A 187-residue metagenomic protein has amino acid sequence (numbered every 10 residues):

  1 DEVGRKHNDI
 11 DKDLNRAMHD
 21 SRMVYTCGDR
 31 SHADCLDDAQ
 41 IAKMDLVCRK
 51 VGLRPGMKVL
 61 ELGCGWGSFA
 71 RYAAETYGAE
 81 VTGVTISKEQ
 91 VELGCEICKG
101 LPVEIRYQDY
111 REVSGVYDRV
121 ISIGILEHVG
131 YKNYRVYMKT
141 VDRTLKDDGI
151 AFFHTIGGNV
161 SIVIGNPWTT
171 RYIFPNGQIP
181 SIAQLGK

Functional and structural regions predicted by a protein language model:
D1-K50, R54: Conserved Class I S-adenosyl-L-methionine-dependent methyltransferase catalytic core
G56-G63: Conserved class I S-adenosyl-L-methionine
W66-Y77: Conserved SAM-binding loop of SAM-dependent methyltransferases across substrates and taxa, primarily the Class I
G100-Y110: Conserved SAM-binding strand-loop segment of SAM-dependent methyltransferases
R111-V120: A short acidic, Gly/Pro-enriched loop at the edge of an enzyme's catalytic core that lines a small-molecule cofactor
R135-D147: A short glycine-rich, Lys/Arg-flanked "PGG" loop and its adjoining helix->strand segment in the class I
D148-I156: Conserved beta-strand signature within the Rossmann-like core of class I S-adenosyl-L-methionine
G157-K187: Substrate-binding/catalytic lobe of Class I Rossmann-like enzymes that use SAM or dcSAM, i.e., the mid-to-C-terminal
